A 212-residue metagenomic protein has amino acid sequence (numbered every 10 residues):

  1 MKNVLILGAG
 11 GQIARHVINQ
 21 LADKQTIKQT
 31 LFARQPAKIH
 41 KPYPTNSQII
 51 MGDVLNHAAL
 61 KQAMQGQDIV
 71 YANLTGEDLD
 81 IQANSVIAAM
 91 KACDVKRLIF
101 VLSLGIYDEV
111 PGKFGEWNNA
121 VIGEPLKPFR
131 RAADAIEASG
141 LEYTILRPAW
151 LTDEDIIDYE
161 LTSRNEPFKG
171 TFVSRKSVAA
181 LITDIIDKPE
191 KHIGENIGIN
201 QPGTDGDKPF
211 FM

Functional and structural regions predicted by a protein language model:
V4-K24: N-terminal Rossmann NAD(P)H-binding glycine-rich loop of SDR-like oxidoreductase domains
V4-L5, L31-A92: NAD(P)H-binding glycine-rich loop region in Rossmannoid oxidoreductase-like domains and their noncatalytic homologs
L7-Q12, A135, E154-D155, Y159-M212: Active-site-lining helix/loop region of Rossmann-like oxidoreductase modules
G10, Q35, L104: Residues in the short beta-alpha loop(s) of Rossmann-like NAD(P)-binding domains
K24-Q29, H192: A generic structural motif
Q29-L31, L146: Short beta-strand "acidic-cap" motif of Rossmann-like dinucleotide-binding folds
D78-T162: Glycine-/Pro-rich loop/turn segments that contact NAD(P) or position catalytic residues in Rossmann-like domains
